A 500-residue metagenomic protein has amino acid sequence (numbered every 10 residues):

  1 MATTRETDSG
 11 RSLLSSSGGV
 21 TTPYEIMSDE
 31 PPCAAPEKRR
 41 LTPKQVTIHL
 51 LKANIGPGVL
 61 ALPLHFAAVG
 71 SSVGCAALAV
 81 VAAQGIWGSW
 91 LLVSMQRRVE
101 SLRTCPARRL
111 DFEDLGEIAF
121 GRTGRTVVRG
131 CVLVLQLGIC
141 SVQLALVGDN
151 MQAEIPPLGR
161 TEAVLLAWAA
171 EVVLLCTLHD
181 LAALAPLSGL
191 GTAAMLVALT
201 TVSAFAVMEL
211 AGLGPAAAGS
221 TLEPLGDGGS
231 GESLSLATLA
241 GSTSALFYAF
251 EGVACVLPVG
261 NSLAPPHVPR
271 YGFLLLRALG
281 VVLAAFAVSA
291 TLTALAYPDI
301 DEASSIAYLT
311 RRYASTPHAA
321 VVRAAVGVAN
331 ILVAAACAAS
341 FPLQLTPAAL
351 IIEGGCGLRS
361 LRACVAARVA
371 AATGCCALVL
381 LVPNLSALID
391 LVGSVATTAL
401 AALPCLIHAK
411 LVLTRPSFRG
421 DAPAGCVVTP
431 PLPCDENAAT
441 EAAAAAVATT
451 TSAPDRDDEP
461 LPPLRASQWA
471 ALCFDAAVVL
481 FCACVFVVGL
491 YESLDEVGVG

Functional and structural regions predicted by a protein language model:
A2-L64, G85-W90, R109: Membrane-interface "cap" regions at the ends of multi-pass membrane proteins
P36-P57, V127-G130, V134, A470-F481: Membrane-interface recognition of transmembrane alpha-helix starts, especially the cytoplasmic loop-to-helix transition
K38-R39, K44, S94-R129, S141-V164 (+4 more regions): Membrane-interfacial loop- and helix-cap regions that link adjacent transmembrane helices in polytopic membrane proteins
P57, A82-S94, W168-T177: Central hydrophobic cores of alpha-helical transmembrane segments in multi-pass inner-membrane proteins across all
L62-G70, L181-A182, D495: Short, hydrophobic transmembrane alpha-helix segments
H65-P106: Extracellular loop-to-transmembrane helix junctions
V392-L403, A476-C482: Small-residue-rich transmembrane alpha-helices that serve as helix-helix interface/gating elements in multipass
